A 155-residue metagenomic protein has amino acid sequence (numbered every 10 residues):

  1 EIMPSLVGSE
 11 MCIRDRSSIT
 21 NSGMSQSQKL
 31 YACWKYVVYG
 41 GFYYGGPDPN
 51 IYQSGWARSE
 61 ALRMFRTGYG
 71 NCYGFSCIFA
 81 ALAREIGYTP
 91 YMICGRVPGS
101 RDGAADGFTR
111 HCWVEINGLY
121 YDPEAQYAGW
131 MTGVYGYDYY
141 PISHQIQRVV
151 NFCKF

Functional and structural regions predicted by a protein language model:
E1-G8, C12-I13: Single conserved hydrophobic/aromatic residue that forms the stacking wall/gate of nucleotide- or nucleobase-binding
R16-G23, W34-G45, F79, I86-G87 (+1 more regions): Sec/Tat-exported extracytoplasmic proteins
M24-L30, Y44-S54, Y91-R96: Surface-exposed patches in mature extracellular/periplasmic domains of secreted proteins
Q26-V37, G68-A83: Active-site nucleophilic cysteine motif
V37, G41-F42, I51, G95-A104: Small beta-barrel nucleic-acid-binding modules, principally OB-folds
G40-N71, R84-I86: Short, conserved helix/loop micro-motifs enriched in His/Cys and acidic residues
C77-Q147, N151, F155: Hydrophobic/aromatic-rich core segments of domains that either
